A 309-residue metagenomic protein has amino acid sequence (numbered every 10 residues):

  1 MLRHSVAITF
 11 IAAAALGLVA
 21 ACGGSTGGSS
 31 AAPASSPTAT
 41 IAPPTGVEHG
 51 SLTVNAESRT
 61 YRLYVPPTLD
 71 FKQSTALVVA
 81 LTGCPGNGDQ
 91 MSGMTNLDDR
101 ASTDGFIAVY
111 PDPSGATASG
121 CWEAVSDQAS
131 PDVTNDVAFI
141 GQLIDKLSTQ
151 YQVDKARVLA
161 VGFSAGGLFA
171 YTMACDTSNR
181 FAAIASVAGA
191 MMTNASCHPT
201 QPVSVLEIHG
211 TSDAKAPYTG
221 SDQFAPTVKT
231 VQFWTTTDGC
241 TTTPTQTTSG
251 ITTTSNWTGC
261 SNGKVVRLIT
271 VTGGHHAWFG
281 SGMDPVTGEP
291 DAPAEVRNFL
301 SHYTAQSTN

Functional and structural regions predicted by a protein language model:
M1-A12: N-terminal export and membrane-targeting signals
L2-H4, C22-L77, D132-D136, V161-A185 (+6 more regions): A domain-start/cap signature at the N-terminus of enzymes
E48-L159, L168-T172, D176, G280-P285: Serine-hydrolase catalytic machinery in alpha/beta-hydrolase-like enzymes
V79-L81, V187, V271: Alpha/beta-hydrolase
T200-V205, N262-V266: Short, proline-enriched alpha-helix->beta-strand connector loops that line the catalytic pocket of alpha/beta-hydrolase
E207-H209: Short beta-strand/loop motif that positions the catalytic acidic residue of the alpha/beta-hydrolase fold
T211-V266, G274, G280-D291, Y303: Active-site-adjacent alpha-helix of alpha/beta-hydrolase-fold enzymes
